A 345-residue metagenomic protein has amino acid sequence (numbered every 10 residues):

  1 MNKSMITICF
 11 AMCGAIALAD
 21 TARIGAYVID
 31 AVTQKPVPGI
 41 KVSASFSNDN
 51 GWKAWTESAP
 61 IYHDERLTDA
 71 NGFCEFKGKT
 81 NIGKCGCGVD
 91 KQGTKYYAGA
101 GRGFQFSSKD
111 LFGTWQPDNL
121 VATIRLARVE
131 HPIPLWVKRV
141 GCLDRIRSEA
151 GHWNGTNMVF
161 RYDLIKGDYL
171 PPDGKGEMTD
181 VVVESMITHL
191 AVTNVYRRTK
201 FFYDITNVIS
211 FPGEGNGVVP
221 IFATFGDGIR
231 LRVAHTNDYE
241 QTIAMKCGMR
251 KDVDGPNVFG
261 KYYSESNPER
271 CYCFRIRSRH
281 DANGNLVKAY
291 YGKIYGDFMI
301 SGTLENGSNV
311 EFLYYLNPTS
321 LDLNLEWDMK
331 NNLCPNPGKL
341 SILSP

Functional and structural regions predicted by a protein language model:
I6-V37, S45: Beta-strand-rich domain onsets/edges
I24-A31, V42, G72-C74, I124 (+1 more regions): A short, amphipathic beta-strand motif
V32-T56, I82: Short, ordered, surface-exposed loop/turn motifs in non-cytosolic proteins
D49-K77: Short, acidic Ser/Thr/Gly-rich low-complexity loop/linker segments typical of extracellular and cell-surface proteins
W52, N81-L111: A short, solvent-exposed loop/turn motif at the edges and junctions of modular extracellular/periplasmic domains
G103-K138: Extracellular beta-sheet/turn segments enriched in Thr/Pro/Gly and aliphatic residues
A127-N283, N306, E311-P345: A domain-level signal for the mature, folded cores of soluble proteins
D281-Y295: Short coil-to-beta-strand transition motifs
